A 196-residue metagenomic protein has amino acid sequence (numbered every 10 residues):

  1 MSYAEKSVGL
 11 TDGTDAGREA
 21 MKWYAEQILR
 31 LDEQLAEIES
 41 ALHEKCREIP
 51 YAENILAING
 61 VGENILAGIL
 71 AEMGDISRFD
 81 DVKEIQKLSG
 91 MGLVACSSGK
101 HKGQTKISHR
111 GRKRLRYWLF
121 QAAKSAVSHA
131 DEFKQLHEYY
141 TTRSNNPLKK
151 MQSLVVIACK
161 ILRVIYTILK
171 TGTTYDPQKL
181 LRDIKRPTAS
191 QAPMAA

Functional and structural regions predicted by a protein language model:
M1-A196: A detector of single, family-specific signature residues that are central to catalytic or substrate-handling motifs
